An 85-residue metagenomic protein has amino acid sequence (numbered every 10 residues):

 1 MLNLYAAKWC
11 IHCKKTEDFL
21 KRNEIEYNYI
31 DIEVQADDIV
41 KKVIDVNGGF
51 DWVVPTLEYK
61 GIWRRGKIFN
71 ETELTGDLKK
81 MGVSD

Functional and structural regions predicted by a protein language model:
M1-Y27: Local sequence-structure signature of Cys/Sec-based thiol-disulfide redox active-site neighborhoods
Y5, D31, G66: Small/polar loops that bind or transfer phosphate-bearing groups
Y27-Y29, W63: Conserved beta-strand scaffold positions in the cores of enzyme catalytic domains, especially in NTP/NDP-utilizing
I32-D51, L78-S84: Thioredoxin-like thiol-disulfide oxidoreductase module
V43-I68: Short, structured active-site "lid" loops
Y59-D85: Non-catalytic, surface beta->alpha helical segment in thiol-disulfide oxidoreductase systems
